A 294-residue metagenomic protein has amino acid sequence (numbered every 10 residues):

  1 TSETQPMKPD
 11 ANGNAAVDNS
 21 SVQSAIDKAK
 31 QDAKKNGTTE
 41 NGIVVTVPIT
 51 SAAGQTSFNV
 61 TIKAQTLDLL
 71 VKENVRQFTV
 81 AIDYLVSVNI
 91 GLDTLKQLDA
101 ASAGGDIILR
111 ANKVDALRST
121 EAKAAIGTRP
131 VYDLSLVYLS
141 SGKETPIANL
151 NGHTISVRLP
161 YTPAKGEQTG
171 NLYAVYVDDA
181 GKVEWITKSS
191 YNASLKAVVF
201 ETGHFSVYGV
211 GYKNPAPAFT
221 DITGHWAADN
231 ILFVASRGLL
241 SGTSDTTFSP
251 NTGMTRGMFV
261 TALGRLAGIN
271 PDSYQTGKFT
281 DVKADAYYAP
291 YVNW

Functional and structural regions predicted by a protein language model:
T1-K8, N12-V17, G127-R237: Proteolytic cleavage junctions
M7, D27, E73, L95 (+6 more regions): Generic cytosolic/nucleocytoplasmic N-terminal low-complexity/intrinsically disordered segments
N14-A180: Proteolytic processing hotspots in large secreted/extracellular or virion-associated proteins and select intracellular
L70, V88, L117, K165-E167 (+5 more regions): Residues in flexible loops and secondary-structure boundaries
G203-A228, S236, L240-V260, G264-N293: Feature responds to low-complexity, polar/acidic, surface-exposed segments characteristic of secreted/exported proteins
